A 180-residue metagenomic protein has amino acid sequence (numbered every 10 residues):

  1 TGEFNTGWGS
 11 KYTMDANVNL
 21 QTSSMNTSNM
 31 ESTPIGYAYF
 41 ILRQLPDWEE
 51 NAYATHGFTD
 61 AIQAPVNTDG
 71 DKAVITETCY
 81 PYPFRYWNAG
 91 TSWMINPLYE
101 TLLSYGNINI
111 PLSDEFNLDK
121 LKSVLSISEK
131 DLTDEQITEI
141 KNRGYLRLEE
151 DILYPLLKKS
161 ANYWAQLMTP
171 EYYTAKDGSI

Functional and structural regions predicted by a protein language model:
T1-I137: Substrate-binding groove/exosite segments of carbohydrate-active enzymes
T1-T22, S128-I180: Catalytic cores of carbohydrate-active enzymes
